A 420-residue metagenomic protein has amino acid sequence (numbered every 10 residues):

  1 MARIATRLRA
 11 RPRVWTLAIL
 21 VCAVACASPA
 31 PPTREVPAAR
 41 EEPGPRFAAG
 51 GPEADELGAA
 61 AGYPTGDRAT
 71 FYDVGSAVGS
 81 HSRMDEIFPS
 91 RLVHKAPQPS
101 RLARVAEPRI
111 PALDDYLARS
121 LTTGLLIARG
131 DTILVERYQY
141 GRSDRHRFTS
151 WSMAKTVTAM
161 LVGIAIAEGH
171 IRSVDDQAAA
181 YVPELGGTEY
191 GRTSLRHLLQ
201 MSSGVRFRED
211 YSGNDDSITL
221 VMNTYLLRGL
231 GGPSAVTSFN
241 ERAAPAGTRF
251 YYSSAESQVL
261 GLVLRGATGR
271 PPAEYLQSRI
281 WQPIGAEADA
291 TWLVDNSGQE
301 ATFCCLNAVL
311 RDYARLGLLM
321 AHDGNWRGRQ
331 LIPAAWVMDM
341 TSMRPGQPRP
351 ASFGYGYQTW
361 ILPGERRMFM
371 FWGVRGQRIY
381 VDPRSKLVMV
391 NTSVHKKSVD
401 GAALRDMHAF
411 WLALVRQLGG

Functional and structural regions predicted by a protein language model:
W15-A25: Bacterial N-terminal signal peptides
C26-S143, I171, Q200, G204 (+3 more regions): N-terminal leader/targeting segments and the immediately adjacent pre-domain N-terminus
Y116-L126, Y140-E184, T193, P245-R249 (+1 more regions): Short active-site loop at a secondary-structure junction that contains or immediately precedes the catalytic residue(s)
D131, T149-V174, L198, L260-L264 (+1 more regions): Active-site SXXK
T132-R137, A179-A180, N214-A246, R270-D289: Short, charged, amphipathic alpha-helices and their helix-cap/turn boundaries
T149, E168-D210, F239-E241, G266-A308: Active-site helix/loop module of the DD-peptidase/beta-lactamase fold, centered on the serine-lysine SxxK catalytic
E256-V263, T302-N325, Q377-S393: Active-site-proximal alpha-helical segments within enzyme catalytic domains
E287-A290, V337-V388: Active-site Gly/Thr loop motif
